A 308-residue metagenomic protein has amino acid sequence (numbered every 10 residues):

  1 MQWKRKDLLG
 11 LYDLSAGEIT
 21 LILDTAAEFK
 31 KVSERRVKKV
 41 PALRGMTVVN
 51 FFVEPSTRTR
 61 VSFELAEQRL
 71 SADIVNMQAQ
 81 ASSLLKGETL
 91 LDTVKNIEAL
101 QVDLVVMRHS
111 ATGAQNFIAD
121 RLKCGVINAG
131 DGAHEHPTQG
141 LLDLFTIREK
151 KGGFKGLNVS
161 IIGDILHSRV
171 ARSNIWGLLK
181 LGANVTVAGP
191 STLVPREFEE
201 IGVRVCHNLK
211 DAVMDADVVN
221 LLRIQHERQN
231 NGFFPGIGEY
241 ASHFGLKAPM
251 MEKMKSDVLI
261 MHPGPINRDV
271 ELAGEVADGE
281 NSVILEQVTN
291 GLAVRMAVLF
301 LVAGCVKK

Functional and structural regions predicted by a protein language model:
M1-L65: Positively charged, low-complexity intrinsically disordered leader regions
V37-F145, R268: Phosphate/diphosphate ligand-binding glycine-rich loop within oxidoreductases
L43-V48, K155-V159, D257: Phosphate-coordination loops involved in phosphoryl transfer and adenosine-cofactor binding
V53-L65, E149-L222: Glycine-rich phosphate/diphosphate-binding loop of Rossmann-like nucleotide-binding domains
L70, R121-K123, L181, E199-I201 (+2 more regions): Short, structured coil segments at secondary-structure junctions
F198-E275: Rossmann-like adenosine-cofactor binding region
D257-V258, P263-K308: Adenosine-phosphate binding glycine-rich loop
